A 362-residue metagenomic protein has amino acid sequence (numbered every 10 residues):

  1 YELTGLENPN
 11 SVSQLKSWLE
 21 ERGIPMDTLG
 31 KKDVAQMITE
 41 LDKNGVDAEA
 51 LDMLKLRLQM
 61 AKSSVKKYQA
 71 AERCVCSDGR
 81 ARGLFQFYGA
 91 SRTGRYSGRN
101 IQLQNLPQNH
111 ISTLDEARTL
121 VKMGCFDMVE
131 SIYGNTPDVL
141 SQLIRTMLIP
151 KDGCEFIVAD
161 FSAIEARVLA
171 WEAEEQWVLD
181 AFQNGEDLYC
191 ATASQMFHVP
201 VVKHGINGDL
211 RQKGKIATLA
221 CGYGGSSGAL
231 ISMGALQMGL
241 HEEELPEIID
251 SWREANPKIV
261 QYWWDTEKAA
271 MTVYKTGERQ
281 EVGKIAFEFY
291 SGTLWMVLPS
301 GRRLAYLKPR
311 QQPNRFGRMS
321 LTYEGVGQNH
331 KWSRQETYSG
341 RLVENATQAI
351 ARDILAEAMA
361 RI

Functional and structural regions predicted by a protein language model:
Y1-L140, E155, S162-E165, S194 (+1 more regions): Conserved "right-hand" nucleotidyltransferase catalytic core of DNA-directed polymerases
Y1-N8, A173-Q183, D187: Mixed-charge, glycine-rich, non-catalytic linkers/tails in nucleic-acid processing enzymes
E20, I101, Q108, I149 (+6 more regions): Hydrophobic alpha-helix feature that most strongly marks membrane-spanning transmembrane helices and their immediate
Y88, T146-P150, V158-A159, A286 (+1 more regions): Replace "in large, NTP-powered and nucleic-acid-processing enzymes" with "in large, NTP-powered factors and other
M147-A159, E172-W177, H198-H204, G208-L219 (+2 more regions): Glycine- and acidic
A163, R167-V168, A229, I350-E357: Short amphipathic alpha-helical face segments that pack within enzyme cores and frequently flank/anchor catalytic
N184-D209, R310, N314-I362: Generic long, charged, amphipathic alpha-helical segments
C190, V201-R253, E357, I362: Structured DNA-binding interfaces in DNA transaction proteins
